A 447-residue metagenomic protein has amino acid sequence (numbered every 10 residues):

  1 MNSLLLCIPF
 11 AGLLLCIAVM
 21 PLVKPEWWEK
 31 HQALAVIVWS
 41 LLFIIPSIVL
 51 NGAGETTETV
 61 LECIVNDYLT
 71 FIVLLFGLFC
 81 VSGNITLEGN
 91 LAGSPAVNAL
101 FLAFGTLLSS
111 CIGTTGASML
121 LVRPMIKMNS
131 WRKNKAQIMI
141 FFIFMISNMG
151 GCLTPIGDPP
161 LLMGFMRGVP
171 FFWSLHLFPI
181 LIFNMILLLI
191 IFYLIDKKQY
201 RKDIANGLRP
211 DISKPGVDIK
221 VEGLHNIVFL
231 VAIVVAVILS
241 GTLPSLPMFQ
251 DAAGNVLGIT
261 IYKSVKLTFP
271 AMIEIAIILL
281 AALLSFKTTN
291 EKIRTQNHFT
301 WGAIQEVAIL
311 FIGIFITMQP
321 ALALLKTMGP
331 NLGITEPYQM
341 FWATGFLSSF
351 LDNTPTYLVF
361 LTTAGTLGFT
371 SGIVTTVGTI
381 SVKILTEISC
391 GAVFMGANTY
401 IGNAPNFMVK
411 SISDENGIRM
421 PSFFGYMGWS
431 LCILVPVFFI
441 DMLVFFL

Functional and structural regions predicted by a protein language model:
M1-L14, E62-L75, S109-S118, F178-M185 (+4 more regions): Structural signature of hydrophobic alpha-helical transmembrane segments
M1-L6, W27-A35, T56-L69, F171-I180 (+5 more regions): Interfacial loop-to-helix junctions that mark the boundaries of transmembrane helices in multi-pass membrane
L6-I17, H31-I48, Y68-G77, E222-A232 (+3 more regions): Hydrophobic mid-bilayer segments of alpha-helices in multi-pass membrane transport proteins, especially secondary
P25, I44-D67, F76-G93, L107-L120 (+3 more regions): Transmembrane alpha-helix boundary signature
P46-I48, S109, L120-N134, I138-I140 (+4 more regions): Membrane-interfacial helix-loop connectors
N134, L153-T154, F172-V221, F394-L447: Juxtamembrane and boundary regions of transmembrane helices in multi-pass small-molecule transporters and channels
S174-T288, V444: Core mid-bundle transmembrane helix pairs that form the ion/substrate translocation pathway in diverse multi-pass
A232-L367: Transmembrane helical segments that form the transport core of multi-pass membrane transport proteins
